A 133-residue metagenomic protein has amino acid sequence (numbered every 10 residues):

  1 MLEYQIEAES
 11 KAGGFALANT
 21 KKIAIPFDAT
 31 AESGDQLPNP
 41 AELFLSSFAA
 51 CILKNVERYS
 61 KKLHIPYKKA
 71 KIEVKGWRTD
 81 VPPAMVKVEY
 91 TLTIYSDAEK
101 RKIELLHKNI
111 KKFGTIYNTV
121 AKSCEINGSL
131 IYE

Functional and structural regions predicted by a protein language model:
M1-S46, V56-E133: Extended beta-strand/beta-hairpin segments
C51-I52: Alpha-helical metal-binding/catalytic segments enriched in His/Glu/Asp
